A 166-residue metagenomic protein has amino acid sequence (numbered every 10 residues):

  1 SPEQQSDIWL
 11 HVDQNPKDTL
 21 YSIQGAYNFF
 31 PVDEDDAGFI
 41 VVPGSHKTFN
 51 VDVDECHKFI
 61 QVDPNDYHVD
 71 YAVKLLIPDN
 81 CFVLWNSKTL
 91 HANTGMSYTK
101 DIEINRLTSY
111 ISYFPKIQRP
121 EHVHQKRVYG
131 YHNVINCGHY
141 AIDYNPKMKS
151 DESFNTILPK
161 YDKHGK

Functional and structural regions predicted by a protein language model:
S1-V41: Conserved double-stranded beta-helix
P2-E3, F49-D52, P120: Short acidic/His/Gly/Ser-rich catalytic and metal-binding motifs that mark active-site loops of diverse hydrolases
Q14, Y27-P31, S45-H46, T89 (+1 more regions): Short, flexible loop/turn elements at secondary-structure junctions
D18-L20, L76, E103: Extracellular/periplasmic catalytic domains that process cell-envelope and extracellular macromolecules
I23, C81, L107: Residue-level detector of short, conserved catalytic/binding motifs and their immediate flanks
A26, K58, D101-E103: Glycine-rich, phosphate-binding/catalytic loops in enzymes
V32-T94: Double-stranded beta-helix
T89-K166: Non-heme Fe(II)/2-oxoglutarate
